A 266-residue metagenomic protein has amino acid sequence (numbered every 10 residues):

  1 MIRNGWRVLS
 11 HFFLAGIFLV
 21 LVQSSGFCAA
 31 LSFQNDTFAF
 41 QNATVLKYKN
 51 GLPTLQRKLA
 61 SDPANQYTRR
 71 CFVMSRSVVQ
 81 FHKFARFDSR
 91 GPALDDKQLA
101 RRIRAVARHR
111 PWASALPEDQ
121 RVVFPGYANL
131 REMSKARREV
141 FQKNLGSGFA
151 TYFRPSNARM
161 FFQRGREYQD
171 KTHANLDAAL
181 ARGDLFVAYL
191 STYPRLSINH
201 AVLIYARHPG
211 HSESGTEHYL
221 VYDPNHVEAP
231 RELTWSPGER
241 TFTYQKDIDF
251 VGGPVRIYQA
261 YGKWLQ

Functional and structural regions predicted by a protein language model:
I2-L14: Bacterial N-terminal signal peptides that target proteins for export
F12-Q23: Bacterial N-terminal signal peptides
S24-C28: Sec/Tat signal peptide C-region and signal peptidase I cleavage site
A29, R195-N199, H208-Q266: Cys-His-centered catalytic/binding microenvironment captured across papain-like cysteine peptidases and homologous
L31-E167: Cysteine-nucleophile protease catalytic domains, especially the papain-like/related folds used in DUB/UBL proteases
R70-F72, L185, N199-V202, T216-H218: Extracellular structured ligand-interaction cores
A158-A174, Y261-Q266: Exposed acidic/polar residues on beta-strands and adjacent loops within beta-sheet cores, strongest in beta-propeller
R164-G210: Active-site-adjacent substructure of cysteine-protease-like catalytic cores
